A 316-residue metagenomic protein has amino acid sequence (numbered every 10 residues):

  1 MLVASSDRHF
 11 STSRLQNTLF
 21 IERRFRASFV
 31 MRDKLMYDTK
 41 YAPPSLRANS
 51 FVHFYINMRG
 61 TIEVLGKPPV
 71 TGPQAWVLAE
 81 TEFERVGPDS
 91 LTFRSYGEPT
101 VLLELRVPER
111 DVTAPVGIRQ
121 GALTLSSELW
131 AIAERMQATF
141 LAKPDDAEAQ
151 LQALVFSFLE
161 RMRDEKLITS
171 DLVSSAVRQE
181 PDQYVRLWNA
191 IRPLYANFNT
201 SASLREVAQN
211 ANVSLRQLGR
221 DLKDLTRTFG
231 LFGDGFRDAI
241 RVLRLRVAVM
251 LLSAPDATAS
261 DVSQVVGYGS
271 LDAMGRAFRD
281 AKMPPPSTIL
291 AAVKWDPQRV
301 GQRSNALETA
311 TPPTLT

Functional and structural regions predicted by a protein language model:
D7-T124: N-terminal regulatory/effector-sensing and dimerization cores that precede helix-turn-helix DNA-binding domains
T113-D145, A149-Q152: Aromatic/histidine-rich interaction motifs
T124, D145-E148, E160-A211, D224-V242: Short, Lys/Arg-enriched, Trp-marked, Pro/Gly-tolerant hinge/linker segments that flank
K143, N197-S201, A254-P255, V293: Short coil/turn helix-boundary motifs
Y184-W188, R216, V242-R246, M250 (+1 more regions): Short alpha-helical elements of helix-turn-helix
A190-L194, L222, R244-L251, F278 (+2 more regions): Short hydrophobic clusters on alpha-helical segments that form packing/core surfaces in small helical domains
R205-A239, S263-T288: Basic/polar phosphate-binding segments, predominantly the helix-turn-helix DNA-binding elements of transcriptional
D224-G267, A291-T316: Terminal helix-turn-helix DNA-binding modules in bacterial transcription factors
